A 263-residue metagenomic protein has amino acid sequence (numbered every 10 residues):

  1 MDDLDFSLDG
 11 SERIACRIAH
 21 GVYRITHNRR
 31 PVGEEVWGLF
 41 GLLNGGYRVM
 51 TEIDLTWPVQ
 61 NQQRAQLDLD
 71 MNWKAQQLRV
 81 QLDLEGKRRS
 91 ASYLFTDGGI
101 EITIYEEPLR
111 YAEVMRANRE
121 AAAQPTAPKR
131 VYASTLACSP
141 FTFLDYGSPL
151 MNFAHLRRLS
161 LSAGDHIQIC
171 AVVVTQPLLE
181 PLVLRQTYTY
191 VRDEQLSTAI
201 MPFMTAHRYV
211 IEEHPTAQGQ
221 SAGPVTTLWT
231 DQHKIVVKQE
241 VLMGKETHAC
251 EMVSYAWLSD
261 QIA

Functional and structural regions predicted by a protein language model:
M1-E101, S160-A263: Acidic, serine/threonine-rich low-complexity disordered tracts
G98-H166: Surface-exposed beta-loop interaction hotspot
